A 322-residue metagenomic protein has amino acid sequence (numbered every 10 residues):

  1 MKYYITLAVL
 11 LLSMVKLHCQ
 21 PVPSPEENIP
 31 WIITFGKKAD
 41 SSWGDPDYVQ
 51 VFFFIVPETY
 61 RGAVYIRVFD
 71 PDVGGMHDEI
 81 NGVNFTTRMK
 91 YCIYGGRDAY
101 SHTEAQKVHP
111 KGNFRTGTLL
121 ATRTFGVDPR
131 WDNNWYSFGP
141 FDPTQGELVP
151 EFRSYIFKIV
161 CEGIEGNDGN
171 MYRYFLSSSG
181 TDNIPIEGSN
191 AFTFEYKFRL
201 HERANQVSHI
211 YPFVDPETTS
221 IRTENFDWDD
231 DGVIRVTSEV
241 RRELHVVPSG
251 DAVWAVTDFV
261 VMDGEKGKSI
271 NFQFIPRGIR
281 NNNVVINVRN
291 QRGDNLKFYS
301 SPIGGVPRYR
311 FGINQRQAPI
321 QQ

Functional and structural regions predicted by a protein language model:
Y4-S13: Sec-dependent N-terminal signal peptides
V15-C19: Sec/Tat signal peptide C-region and signal peptidase I cleavage site
Q20-G44: N-terminal leader/pro-regions and domain N-caps
Q20-I29, F52, G74, I80-F85 (+4 more regions): C-terminal edge strands of extracellular/lumenal beta-sandwich accessory domains
K38-S42, Q106-F152, A252-G267: Extended, solvent-exposed segments with strong compositional bias
K38-V49, Y196-E202: Extracellular beta-rich ligand/substrate-recognition surface
D47-V49, P57-Y65, V214-S220: Extended extracellular/luminal ectodomain segments enriched in beta-structured repeat modules
V68-V73: Generic short beta-strand segments
